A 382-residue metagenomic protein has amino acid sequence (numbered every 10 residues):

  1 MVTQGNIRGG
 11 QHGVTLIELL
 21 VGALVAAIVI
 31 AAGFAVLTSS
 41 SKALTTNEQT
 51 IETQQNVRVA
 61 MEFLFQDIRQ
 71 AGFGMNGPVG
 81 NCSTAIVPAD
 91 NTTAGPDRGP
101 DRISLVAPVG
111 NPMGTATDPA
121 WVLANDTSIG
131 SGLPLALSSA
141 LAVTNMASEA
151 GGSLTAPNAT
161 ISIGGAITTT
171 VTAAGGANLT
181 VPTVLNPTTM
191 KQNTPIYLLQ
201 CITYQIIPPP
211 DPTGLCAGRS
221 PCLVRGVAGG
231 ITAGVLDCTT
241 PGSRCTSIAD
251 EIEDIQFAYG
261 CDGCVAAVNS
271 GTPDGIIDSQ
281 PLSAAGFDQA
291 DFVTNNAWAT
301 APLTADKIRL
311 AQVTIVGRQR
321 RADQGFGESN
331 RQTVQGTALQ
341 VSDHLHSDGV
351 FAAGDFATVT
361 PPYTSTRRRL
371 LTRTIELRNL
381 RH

Functional and structural regions predicted by a protein language model:
V2-F65, R69-F73, R369, R381-H382: Aliphatic-rich helix starts adjacent to a transmembrane/signal segment
I28, R318-Q319: Amphipathic, heptad-repeat alpha-helices with coiled-coil/zipper character that mediate oligomerization and scaffolding
V57-T314, R320-R367, E376, R381-H382: N-terminal pilin/flagellin-like segments and related low-complexity appendage regions
T372-T374: A beta-hairpin/wing motif
